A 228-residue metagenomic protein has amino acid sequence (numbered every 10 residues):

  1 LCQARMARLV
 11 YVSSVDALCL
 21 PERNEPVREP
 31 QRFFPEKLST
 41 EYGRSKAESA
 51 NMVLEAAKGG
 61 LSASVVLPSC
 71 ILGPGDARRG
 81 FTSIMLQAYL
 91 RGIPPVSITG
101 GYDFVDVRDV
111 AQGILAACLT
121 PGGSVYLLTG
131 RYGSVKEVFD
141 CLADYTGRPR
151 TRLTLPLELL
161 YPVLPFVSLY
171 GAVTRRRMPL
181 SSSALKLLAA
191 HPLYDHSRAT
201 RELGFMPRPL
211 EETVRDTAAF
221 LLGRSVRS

Functional and structural regions predicted by a protein language model:
L1-T40: Conserved Rossmann-fold NAD(P)-dependent oxidoreductase catalytic core, especially the SDR/UDP-sugar
A17-C19, L61-T82: Flexible, glycine-rich beta-alpha linker
L20, K37-L67: Active-site Tyr-X1-5-Lys
F33-K37, I84-V105, D109: A conserved pocket-lining segment of Rossmann-fold NAD(P)-dependent short-chain dehydrogenase/reductase
E48, R79-F81, I98-C118, S124: Substrate-positioning beta->alpha
P94-I98, F104-D109, L157-E202: A hydrophobic C-terminal alpha-helical subdomain
G113-M178, H196, L210, V214-S228: Mid/C-terminal beta-alpha module of Rossmann-like enzyme folds, strongest in SDR-family dehydrogenases/epimerases
